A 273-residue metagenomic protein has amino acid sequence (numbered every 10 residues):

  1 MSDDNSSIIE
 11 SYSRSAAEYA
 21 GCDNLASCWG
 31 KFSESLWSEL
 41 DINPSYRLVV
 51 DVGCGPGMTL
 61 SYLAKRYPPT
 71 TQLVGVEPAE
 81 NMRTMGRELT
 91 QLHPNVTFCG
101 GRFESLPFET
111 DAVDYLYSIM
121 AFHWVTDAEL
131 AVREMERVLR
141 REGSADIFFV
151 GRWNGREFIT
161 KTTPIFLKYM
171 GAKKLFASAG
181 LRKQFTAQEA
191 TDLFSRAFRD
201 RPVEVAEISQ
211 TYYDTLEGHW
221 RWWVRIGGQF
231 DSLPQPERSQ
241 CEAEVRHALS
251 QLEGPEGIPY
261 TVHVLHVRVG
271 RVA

Functional and structural regions predicted by a protein language model:
M1-Y46, M58-Y62, R66, N81-L89: Conserved class I S-adenosyl-L-methionine
C22-S27, P56-M58, G180-A273: Conserved Class I S-adenosyl-L-methionine
L48, G143-S144: Short glycine-centered segments of the SAM/dcSAM-binding site in methyltransferase folds
L48-S105: Class I SAM-dependent methyltransferase SAM/SAH-binding core
E104-Y115: A short acidic, Gly/Pro-enriched loop at the edge of an enzyme's catalytic core that lines a small-molecule cofactor
Y115-A128, G151: A short SAM/SAH-binding and catalytic strip from SAM-dependent methyltransferases
E129-R141: A short glycine-rich, Lys/Arg-flanked "PGG" loop and its adjoining helix->strand segment in the class I
D146-G171: Conserved class I S-adenosyl-L-methionine
